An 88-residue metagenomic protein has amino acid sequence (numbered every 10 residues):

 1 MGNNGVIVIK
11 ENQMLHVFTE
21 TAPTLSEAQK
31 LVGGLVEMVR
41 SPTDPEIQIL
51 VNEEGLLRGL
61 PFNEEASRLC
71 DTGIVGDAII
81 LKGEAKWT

Functional and structural regions predicted by a protein language model:
G2-T88: Detector for the mature cores of small, proteolytically processed and post-translationally modified peptide effectors
